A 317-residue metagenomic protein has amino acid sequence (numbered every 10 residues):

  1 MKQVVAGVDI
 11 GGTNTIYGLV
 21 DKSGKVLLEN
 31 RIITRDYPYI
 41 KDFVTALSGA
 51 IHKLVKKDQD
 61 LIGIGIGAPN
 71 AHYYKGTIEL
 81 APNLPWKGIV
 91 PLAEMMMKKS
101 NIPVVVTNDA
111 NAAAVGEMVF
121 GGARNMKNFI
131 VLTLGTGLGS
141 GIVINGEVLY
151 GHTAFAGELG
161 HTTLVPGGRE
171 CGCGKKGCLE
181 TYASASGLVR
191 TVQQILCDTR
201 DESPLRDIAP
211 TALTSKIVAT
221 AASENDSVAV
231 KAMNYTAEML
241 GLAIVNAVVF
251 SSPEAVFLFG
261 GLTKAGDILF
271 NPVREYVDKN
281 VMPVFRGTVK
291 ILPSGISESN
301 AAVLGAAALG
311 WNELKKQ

Functional and structural regions predicted by a protein language model:
M1-G63, Y73-T77, E94-I102, V119-M126 (+3 more regions): ATP-binding/phosphotransfer module of carbohydrate and carboxylate kinases, centering on a glycine-rich
D9, G65-P69, T107, V131-G137 (+1 more regions): Short beta-strand segments
T13-N14, A112, T136-G139: Conserved A3 ("GATE") glycine/threonine-rich loop of ANL adenylate-forming enzymes
T77-I89: A charged helix-plus-loop insertion that forms the helical arch/lid used to bind and gate nucleic-acid substrates
N83-W86, V105-N111, V131-L134, L292-N300: Active-site nucleophile and cofactor-binding loops and adjacent substrate-binding regions of central metabolic enzymes
A114-V119, S140-I142, H161-T162: Adenylate-forming
F155-E158: Structural signature of FAD isoalloxazine-binding scaffolds in flavoprotein oxidoreductases
